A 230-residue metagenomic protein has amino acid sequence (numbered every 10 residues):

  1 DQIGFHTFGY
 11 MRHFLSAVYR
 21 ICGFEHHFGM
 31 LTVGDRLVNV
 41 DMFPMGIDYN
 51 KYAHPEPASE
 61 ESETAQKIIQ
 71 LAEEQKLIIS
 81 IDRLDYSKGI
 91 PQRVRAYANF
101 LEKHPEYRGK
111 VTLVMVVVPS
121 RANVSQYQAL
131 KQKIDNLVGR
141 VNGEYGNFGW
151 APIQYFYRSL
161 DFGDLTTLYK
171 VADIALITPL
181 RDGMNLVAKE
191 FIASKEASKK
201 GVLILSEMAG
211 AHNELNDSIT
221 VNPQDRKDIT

Functional and structural regions predicted by a protein language model:
D1-T230: Catalytic cores of carbohydrate-active enzymes across secretory and cytosolic contexts
